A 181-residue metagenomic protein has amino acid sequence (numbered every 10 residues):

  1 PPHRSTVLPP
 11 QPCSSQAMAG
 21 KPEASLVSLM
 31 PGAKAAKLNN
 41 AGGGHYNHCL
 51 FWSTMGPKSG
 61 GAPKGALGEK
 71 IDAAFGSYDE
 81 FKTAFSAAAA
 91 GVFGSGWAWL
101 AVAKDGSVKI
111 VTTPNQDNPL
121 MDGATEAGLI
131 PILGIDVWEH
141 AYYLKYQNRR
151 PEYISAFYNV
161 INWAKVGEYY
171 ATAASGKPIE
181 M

Functional and structural regions predicted by a protein language model:
P1-M181: Feature for soluble, non-membrane regions of globular proteins
